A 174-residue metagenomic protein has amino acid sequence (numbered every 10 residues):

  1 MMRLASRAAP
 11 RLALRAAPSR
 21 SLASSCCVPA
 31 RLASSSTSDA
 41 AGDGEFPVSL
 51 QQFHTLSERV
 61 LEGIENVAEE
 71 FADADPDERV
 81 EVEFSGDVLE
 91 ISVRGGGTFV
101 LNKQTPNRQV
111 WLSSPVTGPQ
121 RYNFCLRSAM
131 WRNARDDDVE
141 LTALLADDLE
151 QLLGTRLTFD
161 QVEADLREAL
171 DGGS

Functional and structural regions predicted by a protein language model:
M1-G44: N-terminal mitochondrial targeting presequence
C26-P29, S36-V100, Q104-S174: N-terminal intrinsically disordered, cationic/polar leader segments that include organellar targeting peptides
